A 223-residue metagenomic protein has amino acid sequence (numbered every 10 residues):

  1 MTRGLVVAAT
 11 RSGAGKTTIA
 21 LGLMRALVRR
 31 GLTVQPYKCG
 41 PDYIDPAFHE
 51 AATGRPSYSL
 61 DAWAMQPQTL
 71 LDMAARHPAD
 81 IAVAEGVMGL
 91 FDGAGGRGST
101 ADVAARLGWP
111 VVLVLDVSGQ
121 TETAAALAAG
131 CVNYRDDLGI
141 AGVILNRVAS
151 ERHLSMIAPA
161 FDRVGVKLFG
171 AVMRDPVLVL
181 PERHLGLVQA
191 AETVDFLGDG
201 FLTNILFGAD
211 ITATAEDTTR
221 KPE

Functional and structural regions predicted by a protein language model:
T2-A14, T18-L107, V111, L115-G142 (+1 more regions): ATP-dependent carboxylate-amine ligase catalytic core
E122-K221: Internal gly/pro-rich beta-alpha loop/helix module that stabilizes soluble enzyme cofactors or their anionic handles
